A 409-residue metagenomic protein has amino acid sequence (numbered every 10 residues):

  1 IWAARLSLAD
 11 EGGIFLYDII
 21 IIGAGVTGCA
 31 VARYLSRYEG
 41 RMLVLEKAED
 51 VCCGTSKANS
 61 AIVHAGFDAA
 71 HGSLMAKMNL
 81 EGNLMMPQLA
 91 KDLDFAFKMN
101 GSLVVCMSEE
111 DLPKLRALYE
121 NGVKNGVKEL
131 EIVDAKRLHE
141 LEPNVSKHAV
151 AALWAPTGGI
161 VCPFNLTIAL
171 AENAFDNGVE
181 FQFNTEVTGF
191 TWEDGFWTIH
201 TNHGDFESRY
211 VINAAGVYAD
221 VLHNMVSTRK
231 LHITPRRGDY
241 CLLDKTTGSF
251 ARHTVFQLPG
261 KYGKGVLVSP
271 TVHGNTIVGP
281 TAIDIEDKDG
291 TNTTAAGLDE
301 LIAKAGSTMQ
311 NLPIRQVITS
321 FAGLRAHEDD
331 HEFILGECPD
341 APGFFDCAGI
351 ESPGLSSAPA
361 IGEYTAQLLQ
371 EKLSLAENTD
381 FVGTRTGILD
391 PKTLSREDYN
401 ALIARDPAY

Functional and structural regions predicted by a protein language model:
D18-L43: N-terminal Rossmann-like FAD-binding beta1-loop-alpha1 element of flavoenzymes
T27, D50, Y218: Conserved Rossmann-like nucleotide-cofactor binding loop
A30, F190-F196, H200-G279, I283-T294 (+3 more regions): Flavin-dependent oxidoreductases
R37-S56: Glycine-rich FAD pyrophosphate-binding loop
A61-L141, G265-V266: Dinucleotide-binding Rossmann-like beta1-alpha1 core, especially the glycine-rich loop that anchors the ADP
A70, K77-L80, V105-K114, W154-E172 (+3 more regions): Short beta-strand to alpha-helix junction loop
L153-R209: Helical element adjacent to the flavin cofactor pocket in flavoenzyme catalytic cores
G263, V272, D289-Y409: C-terminal catalytic lobe of FAD-dependent flavoproteins
